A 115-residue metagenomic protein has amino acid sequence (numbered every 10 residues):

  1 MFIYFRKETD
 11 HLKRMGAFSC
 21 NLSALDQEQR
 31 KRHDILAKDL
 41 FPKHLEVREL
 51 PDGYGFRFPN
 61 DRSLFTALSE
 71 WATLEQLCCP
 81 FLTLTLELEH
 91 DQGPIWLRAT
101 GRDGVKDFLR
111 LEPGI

Functional and structural regions predicted by a protein language model:
M1-T66, T85-I115: Secretory/periplasmic and organellar redox-cofactor proteins
F65-S69, T73: Amphipathic, interaction-prone secondary-structure segments
T73-L82, P113-I115: A common structural junction motif
